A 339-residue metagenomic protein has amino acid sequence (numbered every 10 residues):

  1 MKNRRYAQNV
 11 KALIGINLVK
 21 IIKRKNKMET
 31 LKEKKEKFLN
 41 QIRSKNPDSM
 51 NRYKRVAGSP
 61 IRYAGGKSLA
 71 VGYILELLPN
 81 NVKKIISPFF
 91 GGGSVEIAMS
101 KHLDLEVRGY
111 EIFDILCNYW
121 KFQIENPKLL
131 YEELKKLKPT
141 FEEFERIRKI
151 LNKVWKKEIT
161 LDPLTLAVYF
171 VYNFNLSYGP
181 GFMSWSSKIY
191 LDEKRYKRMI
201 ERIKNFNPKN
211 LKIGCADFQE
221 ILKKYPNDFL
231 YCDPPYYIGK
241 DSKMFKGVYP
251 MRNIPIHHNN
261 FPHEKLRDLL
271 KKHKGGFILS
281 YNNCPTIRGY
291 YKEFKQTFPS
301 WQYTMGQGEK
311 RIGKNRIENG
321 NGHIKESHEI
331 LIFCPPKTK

Functional and structural regions predicted by a protein language model:
A7: Short cysteine-rich clusters marking metal-coordination/redox-active sites
K11-G15, K20-V71, N80, I124-V248 (+3 more regions): SAM-dependent nucleic-acid methyltransferase catalytic core
L31, I256-K339: Long, positively charged, glycine-interspersed low-complexity recognition regions
R55-L103: An N-terminal domain-cap segment
S68, G92-V95, F113-I115, L176-G179 (+5 more regions): Short, solvent-exposed loop/turn segments at secondary-structure junctions
K83-R148: SAM cofactor-binding core of SAM-dependent methyltransferases, primarily the Rossmann-like beta-alpha-beta module
S87-F89, Y110-E111, G214-A216, C232-P234 (+2 more regions): Short His-Asn-centered micro-motif
M99-H102, F206, K223-Y225, T286-E293: Short loop/helix-cap segments at secondary-structure boundaries that form the rim of catalytic
